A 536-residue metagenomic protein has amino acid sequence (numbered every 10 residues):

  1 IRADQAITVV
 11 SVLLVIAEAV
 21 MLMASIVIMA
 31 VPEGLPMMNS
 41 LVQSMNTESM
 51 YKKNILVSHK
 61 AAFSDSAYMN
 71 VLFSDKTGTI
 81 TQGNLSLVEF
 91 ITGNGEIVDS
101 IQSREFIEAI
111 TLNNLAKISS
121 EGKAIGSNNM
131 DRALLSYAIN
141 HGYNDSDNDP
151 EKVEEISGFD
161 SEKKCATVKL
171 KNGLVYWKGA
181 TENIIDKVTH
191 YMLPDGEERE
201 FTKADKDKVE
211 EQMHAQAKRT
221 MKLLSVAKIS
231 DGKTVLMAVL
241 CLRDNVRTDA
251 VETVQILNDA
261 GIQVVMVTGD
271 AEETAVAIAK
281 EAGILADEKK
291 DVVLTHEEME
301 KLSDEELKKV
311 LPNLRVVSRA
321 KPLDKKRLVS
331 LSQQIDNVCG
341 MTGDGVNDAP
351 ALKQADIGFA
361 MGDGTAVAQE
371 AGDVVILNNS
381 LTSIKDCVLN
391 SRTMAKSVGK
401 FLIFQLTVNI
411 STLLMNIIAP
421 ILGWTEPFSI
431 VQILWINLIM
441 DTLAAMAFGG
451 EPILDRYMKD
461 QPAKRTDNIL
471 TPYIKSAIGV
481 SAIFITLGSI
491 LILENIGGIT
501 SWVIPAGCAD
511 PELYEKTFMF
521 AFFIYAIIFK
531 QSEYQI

Functional and structural regions predicted by a protein language model:
I1-K459, I469-L470, I536: Conserved cytosolic headpiece of P-type ATPases
I7, G449, T471, G497-I536: C-terminal transmembrane module of polytopic membrane proteins
V20-M23, Q432-W435, S476-G479, Y514-A521: Alpha-helical transmembrane segments of integral membrane proteins
S25-I26, P420, F484-L491, F523-K530: Hydrophobic core segments of alpha-helical transmembrane domains in multi-pass membrane transport and ion-translocation
Q43-N46, I417-L422, I490-L491, N495 (+2 more regions): Hydrophobic membrane-targeting alpha-helices
K53-N54, E89, K464-S476, I490-T500: Alpha-helical membrane-embedding segments and immediately adjacent membrane-interface amphipathic helices
V408-T412, A477-S489: Core segments of transmembrane alpha-helices that mediate helix-helix packing or line hydrophobic substrate/ligand
A463-F484, A509-F518: Membrane-water interface at loop-to-transmembrane-helix junctions
